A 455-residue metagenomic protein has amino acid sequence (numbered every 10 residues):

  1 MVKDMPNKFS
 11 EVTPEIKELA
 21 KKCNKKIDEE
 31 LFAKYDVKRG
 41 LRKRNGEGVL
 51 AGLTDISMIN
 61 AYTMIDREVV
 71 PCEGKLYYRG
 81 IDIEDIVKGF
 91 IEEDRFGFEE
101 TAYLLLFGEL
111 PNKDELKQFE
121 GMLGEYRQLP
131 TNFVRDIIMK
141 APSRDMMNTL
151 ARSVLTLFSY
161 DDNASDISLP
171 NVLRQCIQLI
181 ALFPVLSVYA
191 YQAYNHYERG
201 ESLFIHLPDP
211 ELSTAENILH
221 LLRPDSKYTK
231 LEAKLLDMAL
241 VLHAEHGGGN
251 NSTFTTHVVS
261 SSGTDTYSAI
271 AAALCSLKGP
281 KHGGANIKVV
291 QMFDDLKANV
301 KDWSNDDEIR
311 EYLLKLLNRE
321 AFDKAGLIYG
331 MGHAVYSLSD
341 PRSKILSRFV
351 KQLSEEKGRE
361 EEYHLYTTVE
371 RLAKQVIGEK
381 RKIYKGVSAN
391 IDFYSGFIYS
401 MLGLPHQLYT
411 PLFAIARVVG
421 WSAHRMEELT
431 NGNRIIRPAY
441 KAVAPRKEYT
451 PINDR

Functional and structural regions predicted by a protein language model:
V2-R455: Non-transmembrane, aqueous-exposed alpha-helical and coiled segments at domain scale
